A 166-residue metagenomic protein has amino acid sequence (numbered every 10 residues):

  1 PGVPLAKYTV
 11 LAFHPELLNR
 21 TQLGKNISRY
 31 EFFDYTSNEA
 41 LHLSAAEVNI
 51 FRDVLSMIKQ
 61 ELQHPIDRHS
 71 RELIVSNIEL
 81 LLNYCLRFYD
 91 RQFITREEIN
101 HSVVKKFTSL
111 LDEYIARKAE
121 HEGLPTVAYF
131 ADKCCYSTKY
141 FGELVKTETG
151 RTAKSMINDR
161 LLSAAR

Functional and structural regions predicted by a protein language model:
P1-D34, D67: N-terminal regulatory/effector-sensing and dimerization cores that precede helix-turn-helix DNA-binding domains
F32-E79, Y84, F107: Amphipathic alpha-helical segments enriched in hydrophobic/aromatic residues interleaved with Lys/Arg
H69-E72, S76-N83, D90-R117, H121: Polybasic "coupling" helices that flank or enter modular domains
V127, T138: Helix-turn-helix DNA-binding elements, focusing on the entry/boundary residues of the two helices that contact DNA
A131: The alpha-helix within a helix-turn-helix
T147-R166: Terminal helix-turn-helix DNA-binding modules in bacterial transcription factors
